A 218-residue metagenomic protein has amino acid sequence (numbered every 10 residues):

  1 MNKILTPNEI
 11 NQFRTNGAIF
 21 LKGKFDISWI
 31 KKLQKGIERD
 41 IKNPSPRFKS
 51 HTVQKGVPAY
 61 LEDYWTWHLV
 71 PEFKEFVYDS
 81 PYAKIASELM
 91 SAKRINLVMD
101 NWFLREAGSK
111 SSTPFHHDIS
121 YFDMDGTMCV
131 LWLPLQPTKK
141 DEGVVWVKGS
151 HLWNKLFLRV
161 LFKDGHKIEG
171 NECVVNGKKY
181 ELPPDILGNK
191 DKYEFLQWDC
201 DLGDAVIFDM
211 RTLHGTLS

Functional and structural regions predicted by a protein language model:
M1-N16, K22-F115, Y121-F122: Non-heme Fe(II)-dependent double-stranded beta-helix
K3, D125, N189-K190: Short loop/turn motifs at secondary-structure junctions and domain boundaries
D26-I27, F103-L104, S120, P137-T138 (+2 more regions): Short, solvent-exposed loop/turn segments at secondary-structure junctions
Y82, A92, A107-K110, Q136-K140 (+2 more regions): Short, charged/polar surface micro-motifs in flexible loops or helix N-caps
D100, C129, E142: Change "...and in nucleic-acid phosphodiester-cleaving endonucleases..." to "...and in nucleic-acid processing enzymes
S109, T113-H117, G126, D141-V147 (+2 more regions): A short secondary-structure junction signal
H116, D123-K139, D199-L202, I207: Short, conserved beta-strand element in jelly-roll/cupin
K140-L213: Double-stranded beta-helix
